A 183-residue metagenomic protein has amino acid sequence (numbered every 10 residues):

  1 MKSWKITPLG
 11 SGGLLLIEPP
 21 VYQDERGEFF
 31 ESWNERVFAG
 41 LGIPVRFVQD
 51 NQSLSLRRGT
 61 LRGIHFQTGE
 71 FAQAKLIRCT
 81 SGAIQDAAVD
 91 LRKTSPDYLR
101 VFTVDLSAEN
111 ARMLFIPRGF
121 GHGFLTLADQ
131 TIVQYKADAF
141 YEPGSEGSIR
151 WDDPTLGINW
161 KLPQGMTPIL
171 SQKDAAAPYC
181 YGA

Functional and structural regions predicted by a protein language model:
M1-N110, A128-Q130, A137-A183: Non-catalytic, conserved peripheral segments adjacent to functional cores
L114, H122-L127: Short beta-strand His + acidic residue motifs that chelate non-heme Fe in jelly-roll/DSBH and cupin folds
